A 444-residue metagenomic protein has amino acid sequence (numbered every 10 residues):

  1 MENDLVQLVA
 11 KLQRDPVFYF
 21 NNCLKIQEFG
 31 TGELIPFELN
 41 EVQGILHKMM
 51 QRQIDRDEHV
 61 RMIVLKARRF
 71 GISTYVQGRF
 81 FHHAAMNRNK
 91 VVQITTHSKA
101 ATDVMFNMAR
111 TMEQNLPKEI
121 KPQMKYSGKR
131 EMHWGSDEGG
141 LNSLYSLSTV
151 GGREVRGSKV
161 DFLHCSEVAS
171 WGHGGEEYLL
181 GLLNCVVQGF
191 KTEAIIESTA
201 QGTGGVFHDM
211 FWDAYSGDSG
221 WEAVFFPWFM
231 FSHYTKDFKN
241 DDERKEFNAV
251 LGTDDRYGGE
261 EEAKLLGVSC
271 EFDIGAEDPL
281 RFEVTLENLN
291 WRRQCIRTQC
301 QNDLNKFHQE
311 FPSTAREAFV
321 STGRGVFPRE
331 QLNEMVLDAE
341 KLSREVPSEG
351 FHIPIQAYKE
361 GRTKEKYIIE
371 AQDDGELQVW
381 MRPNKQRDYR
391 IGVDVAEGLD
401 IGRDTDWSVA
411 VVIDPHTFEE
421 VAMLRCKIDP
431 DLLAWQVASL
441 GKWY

Functional and structural regions predicted by a protein language model:
M1-R61, E119, Y257-G258, A263-K264 (+2 more regions): N-terminal accessory segments
R56-F80: Walker A/P-loop
R61, Q77, F81, T95 (+10 more regions): RNase H-like, metal-dependent nuclease domains and their acidic two-metal-ion catalytic environment used
H83-K90: Post-Walker A helix-loop "phosphate-sensing" segment adjacent to the P-loop in P-loop NTPases
K90-T111: Conserved Walker A/P-loop ATP-binding site and its immediately adjacent core in helicase/helicase-like ATPase domains
S98, S148-V150, E197-G202, W228-M230: A short beta-strand-to-loop transition that corresponds to the Sensor-1 phosphate-sensing loop of AAA+ P-loop ATPases
I120-S136: Long, charged, glycine-rich C-terminal linkers/tails
C185-F190: Short, conserved loop/helix-junction motifs that constitute active-site signature segments in enzyme catalytic cores
